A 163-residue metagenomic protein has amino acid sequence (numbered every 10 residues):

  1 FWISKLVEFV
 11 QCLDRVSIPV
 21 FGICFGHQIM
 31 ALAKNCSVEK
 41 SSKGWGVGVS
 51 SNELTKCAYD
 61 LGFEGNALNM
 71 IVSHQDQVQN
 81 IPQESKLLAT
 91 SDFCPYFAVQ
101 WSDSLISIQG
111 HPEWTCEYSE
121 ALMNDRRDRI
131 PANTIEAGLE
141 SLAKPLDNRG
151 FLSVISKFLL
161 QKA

Functional and structural regions predicted by a protein language model:
F1-C57: Cysteine-nucleophile active-site neighborhood
D14-R15, L54-A163: Amide-donor transfer/coupling interface in amidating biosynthetic enzymes
